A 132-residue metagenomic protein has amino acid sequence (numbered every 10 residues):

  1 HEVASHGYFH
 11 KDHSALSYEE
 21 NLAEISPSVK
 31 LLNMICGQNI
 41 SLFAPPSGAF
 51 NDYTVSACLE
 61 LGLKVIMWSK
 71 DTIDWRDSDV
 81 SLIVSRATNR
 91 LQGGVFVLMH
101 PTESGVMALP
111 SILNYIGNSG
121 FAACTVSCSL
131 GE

Functional and structural regions predicted by a protein language model:
H1-S85, L91-V97, P101-E103: Metal-dependent polysaccharide deacetylase catalytic core of the NodB/CE4 family, i.e., the active-site-bearing domain
S104-E132: C-terminal domain-boundary segment and adjacent tail
